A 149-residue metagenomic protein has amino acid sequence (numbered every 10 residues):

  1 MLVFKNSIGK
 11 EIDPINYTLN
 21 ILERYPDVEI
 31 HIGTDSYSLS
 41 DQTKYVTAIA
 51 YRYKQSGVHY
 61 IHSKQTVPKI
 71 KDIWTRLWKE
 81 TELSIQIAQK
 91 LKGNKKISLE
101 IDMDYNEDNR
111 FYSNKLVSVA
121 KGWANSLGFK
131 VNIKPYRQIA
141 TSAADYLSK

Functional and structural regions predicted by a protein language model:
M1-F4, G9, R110-F111, N125-S126 (+1 more regions): N-terminal targeting/trafficking signals and adjacent low-complexity tails
M1-H31: Basic, amphipathic N-terminal segments that precede the first structured/catalytic domain
I32-G33, Y37-H59: Acidic, metal-ligating active-site segments
T43-V46, N132, Y136-K149: C-terminal edge-of-domain segments
K54-K71: Electropositive, glycine- and tryptophan-enriched low-complexity nucleic-acid-binding patches
T66-G93: Acidic helix/loop or adjacent segment enriched in Glu/Asp that either coordinates divalent metal
K96-E107: Short glycine-rich, basic-tinged beta-strand/loop micro-motifs
E107-R137: Short, low-complexity, polybasic intrinsically disordered segments
